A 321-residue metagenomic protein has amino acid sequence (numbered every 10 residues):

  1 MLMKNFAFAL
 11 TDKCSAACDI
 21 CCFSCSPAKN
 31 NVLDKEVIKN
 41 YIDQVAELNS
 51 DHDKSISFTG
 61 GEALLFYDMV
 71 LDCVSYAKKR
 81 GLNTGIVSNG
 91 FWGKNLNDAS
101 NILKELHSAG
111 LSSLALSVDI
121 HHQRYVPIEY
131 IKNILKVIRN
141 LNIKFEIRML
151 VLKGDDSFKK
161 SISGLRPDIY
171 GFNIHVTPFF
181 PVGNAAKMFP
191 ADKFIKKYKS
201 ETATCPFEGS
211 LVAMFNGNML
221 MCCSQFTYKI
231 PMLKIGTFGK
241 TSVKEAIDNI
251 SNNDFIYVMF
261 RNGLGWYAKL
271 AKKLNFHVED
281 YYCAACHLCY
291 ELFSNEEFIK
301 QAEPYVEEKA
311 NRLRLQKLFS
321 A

Functional and structural regions predicted by a protein language model:
M1-A7, N49, K196-K197, W266-K273: N-terminal [4Fe-4S]-dependent radical SAM core
M1-L82, I86-N89, G93-D98, S108 (+3 more regions): Conserved alpha-helical substructure of the radical SAM core
F8, D12-S15, K199, H277-C283: Processing junctions and N-termini across compartments
C14, C18-C21, C205, C222 (+1 more regions): Short cysteine clusters
I42, V70-V74, L103, I131-K136: Generic structural signal for well-ordered alpha-helices, preferentially at hydrophobic/aromatic core positions
L64-Y67, G93-L96, R124-Y125, D155-D156 (+1 more regions): Loop/helix-junction capping segments adjacent to catalytic residues or to phosphate/diphosphate-binding pockets
K104-N249, F298: Radical SAM enzyme [4Fe-4S]-AdoMet core and its adjacent flexible, acidic and glycine-rich loops/tails across
K229-A321: Flexible mid-to-C-terminal extensions adjoining Fe-S/redox cofactors in radical SAM and related proteins
